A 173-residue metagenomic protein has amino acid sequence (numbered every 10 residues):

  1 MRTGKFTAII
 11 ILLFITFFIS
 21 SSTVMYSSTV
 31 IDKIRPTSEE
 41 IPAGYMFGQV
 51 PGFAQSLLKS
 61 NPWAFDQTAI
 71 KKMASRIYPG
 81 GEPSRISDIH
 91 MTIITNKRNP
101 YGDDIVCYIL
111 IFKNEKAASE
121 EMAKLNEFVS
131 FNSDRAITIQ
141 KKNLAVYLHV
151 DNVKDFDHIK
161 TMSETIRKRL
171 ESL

Functional and structural regions predicted by a protein language model:
M1-I11: Bacterial N-terminal signal peptides that target proteins for export
I9-S20: Bacterial N-terminal signal peptides
L12, P51-F53, A69, N114 (+1 more regions): A generic structural signal for solvent-exposed, polar alpha-helical segments
S22-H90, F156-L173: N-terminal "mature-domain start" segment
S27-I41, M46-F47, K97-F112, K116-L173: A short, solvent-exposed beta-edge/loop patch
K72-V106, L110-N114: Mid-chain, structured segments of secreted extracytoplasmic proteins
